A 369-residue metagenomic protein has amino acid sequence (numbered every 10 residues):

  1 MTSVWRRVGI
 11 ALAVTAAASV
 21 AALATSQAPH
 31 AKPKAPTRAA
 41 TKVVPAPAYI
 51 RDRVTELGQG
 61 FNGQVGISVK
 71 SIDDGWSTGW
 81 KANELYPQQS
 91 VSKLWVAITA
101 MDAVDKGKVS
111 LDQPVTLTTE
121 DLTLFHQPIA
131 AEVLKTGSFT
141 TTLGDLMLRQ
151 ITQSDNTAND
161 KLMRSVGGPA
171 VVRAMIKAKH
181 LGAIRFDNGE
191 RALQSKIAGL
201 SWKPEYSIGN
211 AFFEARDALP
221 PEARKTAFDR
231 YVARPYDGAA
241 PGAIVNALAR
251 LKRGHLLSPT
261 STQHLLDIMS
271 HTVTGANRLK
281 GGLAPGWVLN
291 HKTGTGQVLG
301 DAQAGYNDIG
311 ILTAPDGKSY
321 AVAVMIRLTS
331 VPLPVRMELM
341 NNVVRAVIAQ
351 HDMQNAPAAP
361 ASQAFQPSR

Functional and structural regions predicted by a protein language model:
M1-W5: N-terminal secretory signal peptides that target proteins for export/translocation
R6-G9, A24-L57, R164, P169 (+2 more regions): Structured C-terminal helix/loop/strand segments within mature extracytoplasmic catalytic/sensor domains
A11-V20: Bacterial N-terminal signal peptides
K32-S201, F365: Active-site-adjacent loops and short helices of periplasmic peptidoglycan-processing enzymes
W76-S77, K135, T226-F228, V324-I326: A short small-residue
P87, I184-T260: Active-site-proximal helix/loop microenvironment of the serine DD-peptidase/beta-lactamase transpeptidase fold
F139, L200-I208, L289-G296: Carbohydrate-binding/catalytic loop surfaces
